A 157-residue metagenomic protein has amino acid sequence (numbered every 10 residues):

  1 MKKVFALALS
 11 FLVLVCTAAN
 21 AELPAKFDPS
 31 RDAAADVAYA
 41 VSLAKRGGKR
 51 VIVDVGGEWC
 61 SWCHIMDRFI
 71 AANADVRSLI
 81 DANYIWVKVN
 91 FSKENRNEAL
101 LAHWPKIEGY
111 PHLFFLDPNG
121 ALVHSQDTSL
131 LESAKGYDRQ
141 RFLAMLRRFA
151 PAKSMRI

Functional and structural regions predicted by a protein language model:
M1-V4: Positively charged n-region of N-terminal signal peptides that target proteins for export
A6-C16: Bacterial N-terminal signal peptides
A21-G47, A150-S154: N-terminal leader/targeting and pre-domain segments
R31-A33, A71-R96: Thiol-based oxidoreductase modules, predominantly thioredoxin-like and allied folds used for disulfide exchange
Y39-V76: Local sequence-structure signature of Cys/Sec-based thiol-disulfide redox active-site neighborhoods
G47-V51, A82-V87, G109-P111, P118 (+1 more regions): Loop/turn elements at helix/coil->beta-strand transitions in domains of secreted/extracellular proteins
G57-S61, F69-I70, F91-R96, G120-L122 (+1 more regions): Solvent-exposed loop/turn segments at secondary-structure junctions within structured extracellular/periplasmic domains
I107-S154: Non-catalytic, surface beta->alpha helical segment in thiol-disulfide oxidoreductase systems
